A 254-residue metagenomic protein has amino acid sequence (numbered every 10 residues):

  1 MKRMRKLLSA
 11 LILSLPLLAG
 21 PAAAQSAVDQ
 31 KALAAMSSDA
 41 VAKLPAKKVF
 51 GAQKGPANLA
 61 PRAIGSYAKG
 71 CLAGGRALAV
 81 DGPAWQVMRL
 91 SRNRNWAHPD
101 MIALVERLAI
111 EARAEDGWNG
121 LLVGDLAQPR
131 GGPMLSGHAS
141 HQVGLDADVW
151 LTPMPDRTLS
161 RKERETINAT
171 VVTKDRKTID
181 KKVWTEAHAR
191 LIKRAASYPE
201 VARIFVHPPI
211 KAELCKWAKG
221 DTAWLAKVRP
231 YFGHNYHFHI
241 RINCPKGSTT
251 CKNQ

Functional and structural regions predicted by a protein language model:
K2-K69, N243-P245, T250-Q254: N-terminal secretory targeting signals
Q25-A42, L159-Q254: Catalytic cores and adjacent binding grooves of peptidoglycan-active enzymes
V49-N58, L104-S136, F205-K227: Extended, low-complexity, intrinsically disordered C-terminal regulatory tails of eukaryotic serine/threonine kinases
A60-V123, A187-K193: Active-site acidic/histidine clusters and adjacent loop/turn architecture that either coordinate catalytic ions
A114-D116, S140-L145, A196, Y231-H234: Extracellular/periplasmic catalytic domains that process cell-envelope and extracellular macromolecules
G117-L121, L145-D146, S197-I204: Loop/turn elements at helix/coil->beta-strand transitions in domains of secreted/extracellular proteins
L122-G124, D146-T152, F205, H239-R241: Soluble periplasmic/extracytoplasmic beta-strand elements of cell-envelope proteins
Q128-V172: Acidic/His-rich structured neighborhood in mature extracellular/periplasmic domains
